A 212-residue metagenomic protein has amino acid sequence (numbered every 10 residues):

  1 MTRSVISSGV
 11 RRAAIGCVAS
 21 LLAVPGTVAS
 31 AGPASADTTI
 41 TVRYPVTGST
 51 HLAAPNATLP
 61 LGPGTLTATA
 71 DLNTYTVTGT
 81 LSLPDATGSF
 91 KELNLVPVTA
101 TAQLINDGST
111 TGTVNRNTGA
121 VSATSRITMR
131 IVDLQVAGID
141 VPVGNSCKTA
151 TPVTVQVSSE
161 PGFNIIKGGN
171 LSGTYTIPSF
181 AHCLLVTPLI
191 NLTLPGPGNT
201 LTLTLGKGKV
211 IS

Functional and structural regions predicted by a protein language model:
M1-S20, A29: N-terminal export and membrane-targeting signals
I6, A23-R43: C-terminal region of N-terminal signal peptides and the immediate post-cleavage residues of exported proteins
S35-S212: Extracytosolic secretory-pathway proteins
